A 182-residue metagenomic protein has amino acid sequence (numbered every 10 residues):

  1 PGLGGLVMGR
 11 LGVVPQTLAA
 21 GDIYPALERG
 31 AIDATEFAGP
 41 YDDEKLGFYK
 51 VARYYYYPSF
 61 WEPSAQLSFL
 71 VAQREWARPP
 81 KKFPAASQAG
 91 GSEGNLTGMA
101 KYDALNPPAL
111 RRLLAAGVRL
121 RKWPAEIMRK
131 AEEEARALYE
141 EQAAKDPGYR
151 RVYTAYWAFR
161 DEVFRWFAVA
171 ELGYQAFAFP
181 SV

Functional and structural regions predicted by a protein language model:
P1-V182: N-terminal secretory/targeting leader peptides
